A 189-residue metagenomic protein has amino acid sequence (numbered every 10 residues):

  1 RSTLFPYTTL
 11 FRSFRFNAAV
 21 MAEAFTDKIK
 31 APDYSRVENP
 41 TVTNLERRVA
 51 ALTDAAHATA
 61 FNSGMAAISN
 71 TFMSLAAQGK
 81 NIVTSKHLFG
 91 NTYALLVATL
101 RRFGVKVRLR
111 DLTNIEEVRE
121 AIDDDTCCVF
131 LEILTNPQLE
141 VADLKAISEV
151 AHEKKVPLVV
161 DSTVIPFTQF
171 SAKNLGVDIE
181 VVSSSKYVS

Functional and structural regions predicted by a protein language model:
R1-T3, D27: A generic structural signal for short, non-catalytic loop/turn and secondary-structure boundary residues
T3, Y34-E38, D111: Alpha-helix initiation/capping motif
T3-L10: Short, small-residue-biased leader/transition segments that mark boundaries at the very start of proteins
R12-N17: Short, acidic Gly/Pro/Ser/Thr-rich loop/turn segments
A18-S69, N91-A98: Conserved N-terminal alpha-helix of the aminotransferase class I/II PLP-enzyme fold
H57-S189: Conserved PLP-enzyme active-site core in the AAT-like
